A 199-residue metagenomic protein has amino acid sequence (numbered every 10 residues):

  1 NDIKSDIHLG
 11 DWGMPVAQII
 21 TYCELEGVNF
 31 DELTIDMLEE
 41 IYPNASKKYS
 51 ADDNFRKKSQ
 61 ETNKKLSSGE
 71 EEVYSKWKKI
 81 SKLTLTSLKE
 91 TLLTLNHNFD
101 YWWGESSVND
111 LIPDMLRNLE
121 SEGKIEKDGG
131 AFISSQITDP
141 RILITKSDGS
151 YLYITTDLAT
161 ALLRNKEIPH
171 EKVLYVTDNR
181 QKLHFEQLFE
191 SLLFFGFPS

Functional and structural regions predicted by a protein language model:
N1-S199: NTP-dependent nucleotidyl-transfer catalytic core
